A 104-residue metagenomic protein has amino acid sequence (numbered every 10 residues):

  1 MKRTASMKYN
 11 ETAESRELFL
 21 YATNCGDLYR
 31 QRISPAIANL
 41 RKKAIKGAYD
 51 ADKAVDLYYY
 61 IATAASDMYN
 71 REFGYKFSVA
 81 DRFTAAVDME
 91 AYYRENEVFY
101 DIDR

Functional and structural regions predicted by a protein language model:
M1-R104: Acidic interaction surfaces
